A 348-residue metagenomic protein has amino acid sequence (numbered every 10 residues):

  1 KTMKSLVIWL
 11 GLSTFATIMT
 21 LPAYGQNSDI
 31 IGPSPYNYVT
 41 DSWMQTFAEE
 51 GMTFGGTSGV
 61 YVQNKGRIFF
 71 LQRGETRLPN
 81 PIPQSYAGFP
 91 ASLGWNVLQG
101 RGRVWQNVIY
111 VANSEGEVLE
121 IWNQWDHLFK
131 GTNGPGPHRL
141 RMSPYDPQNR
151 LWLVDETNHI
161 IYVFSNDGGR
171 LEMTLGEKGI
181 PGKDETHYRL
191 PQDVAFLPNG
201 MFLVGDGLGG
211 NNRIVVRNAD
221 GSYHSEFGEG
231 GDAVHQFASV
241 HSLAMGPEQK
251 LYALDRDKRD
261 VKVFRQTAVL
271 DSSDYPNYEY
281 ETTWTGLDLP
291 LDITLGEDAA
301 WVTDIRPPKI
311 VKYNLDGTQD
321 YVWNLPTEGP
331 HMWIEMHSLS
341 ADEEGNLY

Functional and structural regions predicted by a protein language model:
K1-G11: Bacterial N-terminal signal peptides that target proteins for export
W9-T20: Bacterial N-terminal signal peptides
Y24-Y348: Eukaryotic scaffold repeat domains enriched in small/polar residues
